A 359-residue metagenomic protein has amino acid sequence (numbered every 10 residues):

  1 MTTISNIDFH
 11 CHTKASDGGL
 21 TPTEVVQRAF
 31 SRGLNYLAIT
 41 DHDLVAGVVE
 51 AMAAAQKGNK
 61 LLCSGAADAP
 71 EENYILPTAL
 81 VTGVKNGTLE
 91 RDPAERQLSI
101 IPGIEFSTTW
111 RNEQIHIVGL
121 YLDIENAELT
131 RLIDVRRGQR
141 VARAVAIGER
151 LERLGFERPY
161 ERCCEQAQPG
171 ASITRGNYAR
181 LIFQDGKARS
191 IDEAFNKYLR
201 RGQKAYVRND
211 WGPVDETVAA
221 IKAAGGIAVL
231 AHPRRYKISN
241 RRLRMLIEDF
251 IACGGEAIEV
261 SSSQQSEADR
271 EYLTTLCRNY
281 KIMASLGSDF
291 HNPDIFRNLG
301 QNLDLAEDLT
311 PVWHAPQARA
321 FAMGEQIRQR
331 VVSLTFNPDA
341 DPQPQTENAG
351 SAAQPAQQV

Functional and structural regions predicted by a protein language model:
M1-E113, L199-R200, E216-A219, A224-G225 (+1 more regions): An N-terminally biased module of ancient metal coordination in phosphate/nucleic-acid-related enzymes
K85-L129, I327, P344, S351-V359: Extended, compositionally biased low-complexity polar/Lys-Gly-rich tracts and adjacent boundary/linker regions are
T109-V135, Q139-V141, R180-G202, G300-V331 (+1 more regions): Active-site gating loops and adjacent loop-to-helix segments of metal-dependent hydrolytic enzymes
V135-Q139, N209, I238: Alpha-helix N-cap and loop-to-helix initiation/capping positions
R140-Q166: Conserved phosphoryl-transfer catalytic core
Q168-P233: Conserved acidic, metal-coordinating active-site core of Asp-based, Mg2+-dependent phosphoryl-transfer enzymes
I247-G350, V359: Long, positively charged, glycine-interspersed low-complexity recognition regions
